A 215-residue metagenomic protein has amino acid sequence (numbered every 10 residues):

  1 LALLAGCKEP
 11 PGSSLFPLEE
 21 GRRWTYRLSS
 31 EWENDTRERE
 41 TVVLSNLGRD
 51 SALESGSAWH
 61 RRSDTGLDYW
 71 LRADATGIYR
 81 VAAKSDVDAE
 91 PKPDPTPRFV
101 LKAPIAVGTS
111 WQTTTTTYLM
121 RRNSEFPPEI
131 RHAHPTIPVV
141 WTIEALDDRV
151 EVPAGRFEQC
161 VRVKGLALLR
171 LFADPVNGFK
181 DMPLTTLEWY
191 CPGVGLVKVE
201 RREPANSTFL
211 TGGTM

Functional and structural regions predicted by a protein language model:
L1-A5: Sec-dependent bacterial lipoprotein signal peptides
C7-M215: Conserved functional acidic sites
